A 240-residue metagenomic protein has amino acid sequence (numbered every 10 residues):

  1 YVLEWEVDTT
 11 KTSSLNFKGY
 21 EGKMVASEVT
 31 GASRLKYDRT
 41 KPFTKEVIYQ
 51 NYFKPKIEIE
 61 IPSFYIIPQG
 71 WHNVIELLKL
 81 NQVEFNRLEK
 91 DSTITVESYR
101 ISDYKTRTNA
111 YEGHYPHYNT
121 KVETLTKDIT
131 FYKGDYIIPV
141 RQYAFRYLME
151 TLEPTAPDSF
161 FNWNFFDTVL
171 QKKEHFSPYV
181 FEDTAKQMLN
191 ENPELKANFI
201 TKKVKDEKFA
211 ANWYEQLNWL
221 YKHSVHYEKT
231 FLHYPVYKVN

Functional and structural regions predicted by a protein language model:
Y1-V96: Hard-cation-handling environments
T9, E21, D103, F165-D167: Solvent-exposed, flexible loop/coil residues
N16, N51, N73, N81 (+9 more regions): Detector for Asparagine
F17-Y20, Y37, F43, Y49-F53 (+11 more regions): Phenylalanine-focused residue identity feature
A32-K36, T108-T120, S177-F181, L189-K196: Flexible coil/linker segments and helix-coil junctions enriched in charged and small residues
F43-E46, H114-Y118, L217: A short linear-motif detector with a strong N-terminal bias
F53-K54, E58, I66, I75-R146 (+1 more regions): Substrate-recognition/cap regions that form aromatic- and gly/pro-loop-enriched pockets for small-molecule ligands
A144-Y147, L152-N240: Accessory, solvent-exposed terminal regions and/or long lumenal/extracellular loops of proteins
